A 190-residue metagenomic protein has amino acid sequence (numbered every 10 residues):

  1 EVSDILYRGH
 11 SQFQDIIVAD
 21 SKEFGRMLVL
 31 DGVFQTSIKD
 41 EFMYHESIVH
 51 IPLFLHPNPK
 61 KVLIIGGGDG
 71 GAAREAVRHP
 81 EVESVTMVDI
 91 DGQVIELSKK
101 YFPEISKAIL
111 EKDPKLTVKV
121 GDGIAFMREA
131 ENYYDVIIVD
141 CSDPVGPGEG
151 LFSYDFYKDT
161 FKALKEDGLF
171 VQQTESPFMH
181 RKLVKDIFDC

Functional and structural regions predicted by a protein language model:
E1-M27: N-terminal auxiliary segments of SAM/dcSAM-dependent transferases
T36-I187: The AdoMet/dcAdoMet-binding core of the Class I SAM-like
